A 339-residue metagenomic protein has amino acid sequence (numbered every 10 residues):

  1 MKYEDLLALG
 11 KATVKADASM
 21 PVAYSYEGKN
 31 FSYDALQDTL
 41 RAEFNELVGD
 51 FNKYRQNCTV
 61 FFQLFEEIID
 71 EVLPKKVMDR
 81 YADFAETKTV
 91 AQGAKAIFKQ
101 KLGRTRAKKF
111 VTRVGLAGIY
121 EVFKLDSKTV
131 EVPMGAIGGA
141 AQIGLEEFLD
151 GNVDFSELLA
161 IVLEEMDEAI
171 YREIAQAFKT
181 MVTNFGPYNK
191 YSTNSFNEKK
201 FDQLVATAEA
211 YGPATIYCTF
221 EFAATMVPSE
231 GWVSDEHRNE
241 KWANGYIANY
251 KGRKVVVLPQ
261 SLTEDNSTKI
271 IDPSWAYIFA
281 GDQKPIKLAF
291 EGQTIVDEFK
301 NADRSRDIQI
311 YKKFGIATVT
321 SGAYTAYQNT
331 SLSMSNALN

Functional and structural regions predicted by a protein language model:
M1-R55, M334-N339: N-terminal alpha-helical "arm" segments
A12-A16, M20, A42, E46-D50 (+7 more regions): Surface-exposed polar/charged interaction patches
Y24-Y26, K75-A85, G186-Y191, D297-N301: Short glycine-rich, low-complexity/disordered patches
F31, A35, N52, Q56-V60 (+3 more regions): Alpha-helix boundary/N-cap detector
R41-N52, W232-N339: Sequence/fold signature of self-assembling virion shell proteins
Y54-I137: Assembly/oligomerization interface modules of large self-assembling protein complexes
P133-Y211: Alpha-helical scaffold segments that mediate packing/assembly in large oligomeric complexes
T180-K251: Extended, solvent-exposed, turn-rich assembly/linker loops in the middle of proteins
